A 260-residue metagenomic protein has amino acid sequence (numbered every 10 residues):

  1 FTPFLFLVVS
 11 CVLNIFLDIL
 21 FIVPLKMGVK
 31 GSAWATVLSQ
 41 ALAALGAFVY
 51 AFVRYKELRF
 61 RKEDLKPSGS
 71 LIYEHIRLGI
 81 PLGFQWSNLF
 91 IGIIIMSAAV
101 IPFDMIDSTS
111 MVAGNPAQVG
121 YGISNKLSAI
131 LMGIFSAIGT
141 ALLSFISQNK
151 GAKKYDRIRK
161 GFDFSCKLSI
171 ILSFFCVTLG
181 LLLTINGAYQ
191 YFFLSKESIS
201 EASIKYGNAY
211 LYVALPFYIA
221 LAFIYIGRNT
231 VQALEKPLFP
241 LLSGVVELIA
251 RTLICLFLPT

Functional and structural regions predicted by a protein language model:
F1-V8, G46-V49, D64-I95, I130 (+4 more regions): Hydrophobic faces of transmembrane alpha-helices in multi-pass small-molecule transporters and flippases across diverse
T2-P3, Q118-T184, L221-S243: Small-residue-rich hydrophobic transmembrane alpha-helices
V9, F21, G28, L38 (+12 more regions): Hydrophobic/aromatic residues within transmembrane alpha-helices of membrane transport systems, especially the TMDs
C11, A44, L82-I94, A98 (+3 more regions): Hydrophobic alpha-helical transmembrane segments in multi-pass membrane proteins
C11-A44, G114, L238, L248-T260: Membrane-interface helix-loop junctions in multi-pass transport and translocation proteins
N14, D18, I22, A43-A51 (+6 more regions): Alpha-helical transmembrane segments and their lipid-water interface positions in multi-pass membrane proteins
L20-M27, S87-S124, I130, Q148 (+1 more regions): Helix-terminus/linker motif at the lipid-water interface of multi-pass membrane proteins
K26-I80, I146-F217, T260: Short alpha-helical transmembrane segments in multi-pass integral membrane proteins
